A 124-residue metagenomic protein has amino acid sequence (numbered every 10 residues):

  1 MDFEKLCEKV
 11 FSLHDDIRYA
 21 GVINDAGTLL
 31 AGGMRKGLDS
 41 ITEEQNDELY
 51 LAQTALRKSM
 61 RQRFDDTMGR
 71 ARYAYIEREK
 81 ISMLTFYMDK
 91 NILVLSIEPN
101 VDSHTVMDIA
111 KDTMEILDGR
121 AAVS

Functional and structural regions predicted by a protein language model:
M1-S124: Non-catalytic interaction/Regulatory regions outside core domains
